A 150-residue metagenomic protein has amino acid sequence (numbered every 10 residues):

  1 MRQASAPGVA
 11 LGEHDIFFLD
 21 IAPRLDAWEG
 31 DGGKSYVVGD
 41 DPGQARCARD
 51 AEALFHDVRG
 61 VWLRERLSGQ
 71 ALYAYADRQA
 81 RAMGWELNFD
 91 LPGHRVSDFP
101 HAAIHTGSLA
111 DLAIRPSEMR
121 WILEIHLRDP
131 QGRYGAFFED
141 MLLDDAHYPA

Functional and structural regions predicted by a protein language model:
M1-A150: Active-site neighborhoods and metal-handling regions in enzymes and metal-associated proteins
